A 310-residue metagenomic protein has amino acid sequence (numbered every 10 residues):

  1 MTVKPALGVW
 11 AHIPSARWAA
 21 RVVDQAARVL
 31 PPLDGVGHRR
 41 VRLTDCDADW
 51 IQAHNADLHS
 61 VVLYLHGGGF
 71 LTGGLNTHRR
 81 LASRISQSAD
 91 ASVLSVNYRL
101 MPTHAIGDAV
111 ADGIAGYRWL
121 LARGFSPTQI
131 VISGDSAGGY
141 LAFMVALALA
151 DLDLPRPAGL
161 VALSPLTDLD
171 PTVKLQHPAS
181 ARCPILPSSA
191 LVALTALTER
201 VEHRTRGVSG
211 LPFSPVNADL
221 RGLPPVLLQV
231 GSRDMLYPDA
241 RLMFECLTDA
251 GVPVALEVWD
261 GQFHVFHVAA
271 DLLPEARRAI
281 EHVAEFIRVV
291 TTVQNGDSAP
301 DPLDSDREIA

Functional and structural regions predicted by a protein language model:
M1-A56, R204, T292-A310: A glycine/proline-hinged amphipathic helix-loop "lid/cap" segment that gates access to hydrophobic ligand pockets
A53-V61, R221-L223: Proline/glycine-enriched tight loop/beta-turn segments at coil->beta junctions that connect or precede beta-strands
H59-G69: Short beta-strand element of the alpha/beta-hydrolase
V61, D90-L94: A fold-wide structural signal in alpha/beta-hydrolase
G69, Y98-A105, T167, F263: Alpha/beta-hydrolase active-site loop signature
G74-L75, L81, L94-Q129, A270-A276: Catalytic nucleophile-loop/oxyanion-hole region of alpha/beta-hydrolase and closely related hydrolase-like folds
G134, G138, A142: Gly/Ala-rich beta-loop-alpha elbow adjacent to hydrolase catalytic centers
F143-A310: Alpha/beta hydrolase fold serine-hydrolase catalytic domain that processes acyl esters and thioesters
